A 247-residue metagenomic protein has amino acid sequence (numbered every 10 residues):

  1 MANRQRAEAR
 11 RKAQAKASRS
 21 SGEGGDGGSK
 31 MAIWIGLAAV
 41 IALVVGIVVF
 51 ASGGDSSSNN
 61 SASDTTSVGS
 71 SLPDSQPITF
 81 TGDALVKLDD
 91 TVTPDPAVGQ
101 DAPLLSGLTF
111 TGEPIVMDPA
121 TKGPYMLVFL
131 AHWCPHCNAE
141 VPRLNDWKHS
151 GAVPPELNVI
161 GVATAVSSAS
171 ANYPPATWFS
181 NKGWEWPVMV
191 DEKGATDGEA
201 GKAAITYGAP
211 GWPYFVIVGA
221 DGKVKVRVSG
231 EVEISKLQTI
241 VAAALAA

Functional and structural regions predicted by a protein language model:
M1-D101, A247: N-terminal targeting signals for export/organelle localization
P96-G99, L104-Y125: A short beta-strand-turn-helix
I115-N138, L144: Short active-site neighborhood of thiol/selenol oxidoreductases, capturing the structured segment around
K122, K182-W184, D191-A246: Thiol/disulfide oxidoreductase modules built on the thioredoxin-like
M126-L127, V159, F215: Hydrophobic beta-strand anchors of alpha/beta hydrolase catalytic cores
N138-G183, K193-A203: Structural microenvironment flanking redox-active thiols in thiol-disulfide oxidoreductases
